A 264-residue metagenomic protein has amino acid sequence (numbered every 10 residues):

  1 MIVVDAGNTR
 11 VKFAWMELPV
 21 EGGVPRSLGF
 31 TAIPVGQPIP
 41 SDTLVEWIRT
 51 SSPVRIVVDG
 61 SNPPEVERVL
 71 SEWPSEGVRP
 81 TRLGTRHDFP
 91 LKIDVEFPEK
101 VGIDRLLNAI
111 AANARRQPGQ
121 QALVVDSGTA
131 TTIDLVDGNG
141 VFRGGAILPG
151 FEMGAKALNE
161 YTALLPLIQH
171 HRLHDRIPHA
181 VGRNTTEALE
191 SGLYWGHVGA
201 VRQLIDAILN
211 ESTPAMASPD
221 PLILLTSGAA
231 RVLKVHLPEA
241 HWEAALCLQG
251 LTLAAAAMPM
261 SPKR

Functional and structural regions predicted by a protein language model:
M1-F89: N-terminal glycine/serine-rich phosphate-binding loop of ATP-dependent small-molecule kinases, especially carbohydrate
M1-R26, A112, R116-F142, L158 (+1 more regions): Gly/Thr-rich phosphate-binding beta-strand-loop-beta motif of the actin/hexokinase/Hsp70
R10, V58-R68, S191, S218-L237: Glycine-rich phosphate-binding loops at beta-strand->alpha-helix junctions
F30-T31, I177-P219, A229, E239-A240: Adenine-nucleotide phosphate-binding core of ATP-dependent small-molecule kinases
S41-R55, L204-P221: Phosphate/pyrophosphate-binding loops at sites that engage ATP/ADP/AMP, CoA/4′-phosphopantetheine, polyphosphate
V54, G60-G119, E239-A256: Glycine-rich phosphate-binding loop and adjoining helix at the ATP-binding site of ATP-dependent phosphoryl-transfer
N108-P118, G144-E190, A254-M258, P262: Glycine-rich phosphate-binding loop plus the immediately following alpha-helix
S218-R264: Long hydrophobic alpha-helical segments typical of transmembrane helices together with their membrane-interfacial
